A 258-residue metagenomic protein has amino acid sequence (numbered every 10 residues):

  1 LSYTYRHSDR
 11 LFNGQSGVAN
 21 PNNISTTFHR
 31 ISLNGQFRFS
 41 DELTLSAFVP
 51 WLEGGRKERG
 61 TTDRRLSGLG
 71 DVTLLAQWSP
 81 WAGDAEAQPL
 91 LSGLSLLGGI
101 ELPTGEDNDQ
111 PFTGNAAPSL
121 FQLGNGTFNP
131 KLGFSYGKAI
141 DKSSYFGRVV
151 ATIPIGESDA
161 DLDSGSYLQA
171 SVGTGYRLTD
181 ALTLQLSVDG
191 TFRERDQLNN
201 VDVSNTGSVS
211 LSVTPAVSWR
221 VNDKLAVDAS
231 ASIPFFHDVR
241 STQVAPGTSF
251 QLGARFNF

Functional and structural regions predicted by a protein language model:
L1, L45-A47, L74, S92-G98 (+6 more regions): Transmembrane beta-strands of outer-membrane beta-barrel proteins
Y3, F37, V49, W78-P80 (+6 more regions): Residue-level signature of outer-membrane beta-barrel architecture
Y5-R30, T113: Surface-exposed strand-loop-strand hairpins of Gram-negative outer-membrane beta-barrel proteins
R6-F12, G54-E58, G83, E101-D107 (+5 more regions): Sequence/structural signature of outer-membrane beta-barrel proteins
R10-P21, D161-F258: Outer membrane beta-barrel transmembrane domains
N23-L75, S79: Long, hydrophobic/aromatic-enriched structural stretches that serve as scaffold segments
T27-I31, L66-V72, S92, G126-P130 (+3 more regions): Residues that define the transmembrane beta-barrel architecture of outer-membrane proteins
E42, W81-G93, K142, A181 (+1 more regions): Short loop/turn motifs that connect adjacent beta-strands in outer-membrane beta-barrel proteins
